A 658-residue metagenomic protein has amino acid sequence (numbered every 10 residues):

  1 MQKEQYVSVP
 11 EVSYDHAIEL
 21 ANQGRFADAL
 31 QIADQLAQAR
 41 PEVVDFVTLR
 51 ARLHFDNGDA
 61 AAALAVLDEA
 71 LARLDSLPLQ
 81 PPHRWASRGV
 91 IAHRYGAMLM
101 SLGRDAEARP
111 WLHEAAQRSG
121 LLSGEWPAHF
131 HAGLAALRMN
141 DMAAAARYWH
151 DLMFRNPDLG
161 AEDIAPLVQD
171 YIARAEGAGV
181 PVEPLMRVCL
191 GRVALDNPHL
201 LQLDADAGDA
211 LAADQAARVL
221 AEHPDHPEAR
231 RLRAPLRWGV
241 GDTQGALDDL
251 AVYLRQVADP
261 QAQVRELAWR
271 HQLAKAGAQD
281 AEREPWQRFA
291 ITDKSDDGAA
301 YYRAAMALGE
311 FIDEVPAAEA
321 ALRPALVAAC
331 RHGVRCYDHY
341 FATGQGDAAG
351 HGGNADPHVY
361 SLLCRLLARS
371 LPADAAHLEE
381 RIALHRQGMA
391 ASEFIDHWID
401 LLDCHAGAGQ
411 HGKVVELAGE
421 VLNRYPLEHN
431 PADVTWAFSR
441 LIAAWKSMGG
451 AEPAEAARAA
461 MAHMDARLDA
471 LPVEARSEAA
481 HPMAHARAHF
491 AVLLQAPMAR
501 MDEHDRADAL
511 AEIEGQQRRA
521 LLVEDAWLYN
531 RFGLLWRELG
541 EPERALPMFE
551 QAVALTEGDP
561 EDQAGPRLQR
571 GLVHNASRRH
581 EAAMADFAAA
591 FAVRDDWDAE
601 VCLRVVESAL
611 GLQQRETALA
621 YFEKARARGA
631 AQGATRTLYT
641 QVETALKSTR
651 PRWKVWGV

Functional and structural regions predicted by a protein language model:
V9-Q35, A39, V193-A207, A299-A300 (+3 more regions): Alpha-helical segment of the N-proximal tetratricopeptide repeat
E11, D45, H83-A86, V90 (+13 more regions): Start-of-helix register in tetratricopeptide repeats
I18, R52, V90, A97 (+17 more regions): Residue-level recognition of tetratricopeptide repeat
Q23, N57, L102, M139 (+11 more regions): Structural motif corresponding to the intra-repeat A-B loop/turn of tetratricopeptide repeats
A29, A63, A108, A145 (+13 more regions): Single-residue signature of alpha-solenoid repeat helices
A33, L67, L112, W149 (+14 more regions): Hydrophobic/aromatic packing residues within the alpha-helices of TPR/SEL1-like helical repeat arrays
Q38, A72-R88, Q117-E125, D158-I164 (+15 more regions): Flexible helix-coil transition and linker loops at the boundaries of alpha-helical arrays
